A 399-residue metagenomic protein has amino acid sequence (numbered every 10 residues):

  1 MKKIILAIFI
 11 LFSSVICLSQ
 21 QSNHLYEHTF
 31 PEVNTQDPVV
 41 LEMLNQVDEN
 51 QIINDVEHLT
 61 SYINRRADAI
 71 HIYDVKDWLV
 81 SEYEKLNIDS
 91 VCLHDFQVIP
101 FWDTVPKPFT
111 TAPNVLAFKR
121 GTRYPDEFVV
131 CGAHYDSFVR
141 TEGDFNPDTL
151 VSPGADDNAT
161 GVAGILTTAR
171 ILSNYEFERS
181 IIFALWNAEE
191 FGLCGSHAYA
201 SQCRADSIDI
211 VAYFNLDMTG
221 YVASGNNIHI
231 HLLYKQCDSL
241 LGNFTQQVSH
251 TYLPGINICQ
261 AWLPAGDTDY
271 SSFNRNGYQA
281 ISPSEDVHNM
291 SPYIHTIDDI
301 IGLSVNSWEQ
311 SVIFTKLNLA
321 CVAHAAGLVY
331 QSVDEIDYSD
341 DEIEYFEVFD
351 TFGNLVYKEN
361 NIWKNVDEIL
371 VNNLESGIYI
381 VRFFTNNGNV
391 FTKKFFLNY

Functional and structural regions predicted by a protein language model:
S19, Y357, S376-Y399: C-terminal tail/sorting-segment detector
S22-Y73, M218-Y221, M290-D299: N-terminal capping segment at the start of a domain
P38-V47, T60-H71, P100-P106, P147-N158 (+5 more regions): Second-shell loop/turn segments in exported
Q51-T60, V91-H94, N114-F118, F128-A133 (+11 more regions): Structural recognition of the beta-strand scaffold that forms the well-ordered cores of secreted hydrolase catalytic
N54-R120: A non-catalytic alpha/beta surface segment that caps or lines the substrate-entry region of metallo-dependent hydrolase
H94, V222, N226-Y330: Active-site-adjacent substrate-binding region of metalloamidase/peptidase-like peptide-processing proteins
T111-P113, T149-C237: Acidic/histidine-rich catalytic neighborhood of metal-dependent amide-processing enzymes
G327-D350, L355, N398-Y399: Residue-level detector of functionally pivotal "anchor" positions at catalytic/ligand-binding pockets or at interdomain
